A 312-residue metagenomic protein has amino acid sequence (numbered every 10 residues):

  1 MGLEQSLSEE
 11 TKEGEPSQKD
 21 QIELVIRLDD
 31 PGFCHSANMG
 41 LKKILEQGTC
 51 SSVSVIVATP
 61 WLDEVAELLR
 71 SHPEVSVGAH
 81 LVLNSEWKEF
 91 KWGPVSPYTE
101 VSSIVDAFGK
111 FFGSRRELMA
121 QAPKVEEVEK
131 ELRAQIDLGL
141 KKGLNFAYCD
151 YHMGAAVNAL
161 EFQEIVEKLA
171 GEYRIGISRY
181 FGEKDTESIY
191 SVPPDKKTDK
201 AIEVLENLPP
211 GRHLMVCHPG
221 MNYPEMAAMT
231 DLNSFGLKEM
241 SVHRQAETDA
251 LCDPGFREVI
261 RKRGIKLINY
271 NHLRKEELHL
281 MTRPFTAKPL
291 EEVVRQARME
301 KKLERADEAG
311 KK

Functional and structural regions predicted by a protein language model:
K19-K88: Active-site beta->alpha N-cap acidic-glycine motif
D29-P31, I56-A58, H80-E86, G154 (+4 more regions): Active-site beta-loop-alpha junctions enriched in small/polar residues
D30, V77, C149, M215 (+1 more regions): Conserved, mostly hydrophobic/aromatic
S36-N38, K88-K91, I189-K196, P224-F235 (+1 more regions): Histidine/acidic-residue-rich catalytic or RNA/ligand-binding cores of hydrolases and nuclease-related proteins
L41-Q47, L62-S76, G93-D106, L140-K141 (+1 more regions): Acidic (Asp/Glu)-rich catalytic clusters
F90-M119, T230-M240: Active-site gating loops and adjacent loop-to-helix segments of metal-dependent hydrolytic enzymes
A122-I202, E206: Catalytic domains of cell-wall/extracellular-matrix polysaccharide-remodeling enzymes, centered on de-N-acetylation
I177-Y180, S234-D307: C-terminal domain-boundary segment and adjacent tail
